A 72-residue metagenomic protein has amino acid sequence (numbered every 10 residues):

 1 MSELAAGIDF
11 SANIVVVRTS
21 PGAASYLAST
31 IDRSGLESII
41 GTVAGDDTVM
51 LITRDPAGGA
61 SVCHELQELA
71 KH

Functional and structural regions predicted by a protein language model:
M1-C63: Non-DNA-binding regulatory cores of transcription-related proteins, predominantly C-terminal effector-binding
V62-H72: Short, charged, intrinsically disordered terminal tails
